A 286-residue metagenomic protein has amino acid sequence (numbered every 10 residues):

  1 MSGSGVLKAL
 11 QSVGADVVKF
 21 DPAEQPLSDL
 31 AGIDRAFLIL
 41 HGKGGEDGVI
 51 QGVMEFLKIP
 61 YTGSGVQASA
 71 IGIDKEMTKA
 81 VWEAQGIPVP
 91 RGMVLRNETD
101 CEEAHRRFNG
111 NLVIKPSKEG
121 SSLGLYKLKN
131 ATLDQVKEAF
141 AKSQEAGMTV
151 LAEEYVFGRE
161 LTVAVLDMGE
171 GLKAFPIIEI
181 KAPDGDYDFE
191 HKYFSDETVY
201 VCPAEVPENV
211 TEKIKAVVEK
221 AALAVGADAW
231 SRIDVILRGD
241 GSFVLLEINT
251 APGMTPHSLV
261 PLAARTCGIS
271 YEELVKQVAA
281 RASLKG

Functional and structural regions predicted by a protein language model:
M1-Q67, I71-I73, M77, R96-E103 (+1 more regions): ATP-binding N-terminal substructure of ATP-dependent carboxylate-amine bond-forming enzymes
V17, I71-G158: Active-site nucleotide/adenylate-binding loops and adjacent lid/helix of ATP-dependent enzymes
G42, S121, I180-P183, N249-A263: Glycine-rich phosphate/pyrophosphate-binding beta-alpha loops
E102, P203, A224, D228-W230 (+2 more regions): Peripheral (often C-terminal) accessory segments that flank ATP-dependent C-N-forming ligase machineries
L133-A216, L237-V244: Phosphate-binding site of ATP-dependent enzymes
E154, L223-M254, A264: Conserved metal-phosphate-binding beta-hairpin within the catalytic cores of diverse ATP-dependent phosphoryl-transfer
S258-P261, R265-G286: Generic C-terminus detector
